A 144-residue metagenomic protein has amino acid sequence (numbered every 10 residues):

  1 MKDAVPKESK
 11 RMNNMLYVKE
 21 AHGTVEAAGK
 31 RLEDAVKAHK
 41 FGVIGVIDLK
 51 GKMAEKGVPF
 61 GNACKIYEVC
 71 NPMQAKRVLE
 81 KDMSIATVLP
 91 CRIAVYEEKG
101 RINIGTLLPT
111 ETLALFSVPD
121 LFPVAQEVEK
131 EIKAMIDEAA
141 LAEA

Functional and structural regions predicted by a protein language model:
A4-H39, D137, L141: Terminal, regulation- and interaction-focused segments at domain boundaries
H22-T24, C70, Y96, L107: Solvent-exposed residues in well-ordered beta-strands and their adjoining turns, especially edge/terminal strands
K30-R31, D48, K81, E131: Short Gly/charged-rich anion-binding patches and loops
V36, T87-K99, I136-A144: Short secondary-structure transition/capping segments
I44-A94: Compact, glycine-rich, soluble single-domain proteins
R92-V118: Beta-strand/loop substructures that line and gate deep hydrophobic ligand-binding cavities in soluble
L115-A144: Well-ordered alpha/beta subsegment
